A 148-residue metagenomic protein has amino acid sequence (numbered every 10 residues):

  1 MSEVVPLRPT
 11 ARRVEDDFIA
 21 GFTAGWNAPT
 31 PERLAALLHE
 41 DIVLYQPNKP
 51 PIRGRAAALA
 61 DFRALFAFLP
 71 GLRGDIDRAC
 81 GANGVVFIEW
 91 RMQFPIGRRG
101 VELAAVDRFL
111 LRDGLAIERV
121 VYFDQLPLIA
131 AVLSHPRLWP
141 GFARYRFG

Functional and structural regions predicted by a protein language model:
M1-A36, E40, P140-G148: Short, low-complexity N-terminal intrinsically disordered segments enriched in polar/charged residues
S2-P9, F66-G148: A beta-strand edge to alpha-helix "cap/lid" segment located at domain peripheries
V14, A57, V101: Soluble or luminal CAZymes and related metallo-dependent hydrolases
P31-G84: A solvent-exposed, acidic/Ser-Thr-rich amphipathic alpha-helical stretch
